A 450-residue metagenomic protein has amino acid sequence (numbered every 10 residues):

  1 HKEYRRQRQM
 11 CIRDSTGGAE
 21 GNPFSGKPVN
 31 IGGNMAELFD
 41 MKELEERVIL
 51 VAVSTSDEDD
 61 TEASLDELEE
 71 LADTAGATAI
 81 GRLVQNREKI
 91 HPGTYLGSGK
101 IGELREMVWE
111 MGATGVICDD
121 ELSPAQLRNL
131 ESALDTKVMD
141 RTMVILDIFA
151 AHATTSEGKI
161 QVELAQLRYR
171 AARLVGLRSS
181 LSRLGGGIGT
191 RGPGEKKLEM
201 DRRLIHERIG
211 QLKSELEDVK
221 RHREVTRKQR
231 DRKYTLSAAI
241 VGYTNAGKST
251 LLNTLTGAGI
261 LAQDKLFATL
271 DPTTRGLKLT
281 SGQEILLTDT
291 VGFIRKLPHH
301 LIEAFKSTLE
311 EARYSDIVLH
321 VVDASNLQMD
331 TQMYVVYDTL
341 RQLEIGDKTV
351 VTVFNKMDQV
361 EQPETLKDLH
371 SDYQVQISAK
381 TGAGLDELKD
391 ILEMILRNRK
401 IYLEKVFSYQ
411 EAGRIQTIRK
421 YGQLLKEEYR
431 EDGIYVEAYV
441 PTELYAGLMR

Functional and structural regions predicted by a protein language model:
H1-D14: Single conserved hydrophobic/aromatic residue that forms the stacking wall/gate of nucleotide- or nucleobase-binding
G18-I145: N-terminal accessory targeting/assembly segments
V29-L50, E69, V175-A246, L252 (+2 more regions): C-terminal-of-GTPase-core extension/linker across diverse P-loop GTPases
A36-D40, S64-D66, K89-R105, D271-P272 (+2 more regions): Switch II of P-loop NTPase G domains
T55-D59, I90-T94, H152-S156, K196-K197 (+4 more regions): Flexible beta-alpha connector loops of hexameric P-loop NTPases
L65, E69-L71, R105-E106, L122-D135 (+2 more regions): Conserved C-terminal guanine-recognition region of P-loop GTPase G domains, centered on the G4
M143-A165: Short alpha-helix plus adjacent loop in nuclease-associated cores
R223, K233-L236, T256-E284, H299-A304 (+1 more regions): Switch I (effector-binding) loop of TRAFAC-class P-loop GTPase G-domains
